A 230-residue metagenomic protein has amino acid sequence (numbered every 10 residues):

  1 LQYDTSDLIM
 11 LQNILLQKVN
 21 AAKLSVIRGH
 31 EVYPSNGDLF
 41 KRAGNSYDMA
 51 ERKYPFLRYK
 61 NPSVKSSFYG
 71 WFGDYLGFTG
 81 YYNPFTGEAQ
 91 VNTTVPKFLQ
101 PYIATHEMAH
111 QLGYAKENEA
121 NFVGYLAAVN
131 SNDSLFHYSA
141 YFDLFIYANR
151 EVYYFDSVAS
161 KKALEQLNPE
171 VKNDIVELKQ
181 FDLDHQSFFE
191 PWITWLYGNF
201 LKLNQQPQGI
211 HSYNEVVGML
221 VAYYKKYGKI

Functional and structural regions predicted by a protein language model:
L1-L8: Alpha-helical transmembrane signal-anchor/signal-peptide segments
N13, Q17: Cysteine-nucleophile amide-bond enzymes
V19, K23-V26, Y47-Y54, T93 (+7 more regions): Sec/Tat-exported extracytoplasmic proteins
A21-T93, K97: Auxiliary, metal-adjacent structural segments of Zn-dependent hydrolase domains
T93-P101, G113-E117, S134-Y138, F189: Solvent-exposed, acidic/flexible segments
Y102-N121, Y125-L126: Active-site recognition of the HExxH zinc-binding catalytic motif
F122-E177: Active-site/pore-lining binding-face segments in mid-to-C-terminal subdomains
P169-I230: Pan-zinc metallopeptidase signature
